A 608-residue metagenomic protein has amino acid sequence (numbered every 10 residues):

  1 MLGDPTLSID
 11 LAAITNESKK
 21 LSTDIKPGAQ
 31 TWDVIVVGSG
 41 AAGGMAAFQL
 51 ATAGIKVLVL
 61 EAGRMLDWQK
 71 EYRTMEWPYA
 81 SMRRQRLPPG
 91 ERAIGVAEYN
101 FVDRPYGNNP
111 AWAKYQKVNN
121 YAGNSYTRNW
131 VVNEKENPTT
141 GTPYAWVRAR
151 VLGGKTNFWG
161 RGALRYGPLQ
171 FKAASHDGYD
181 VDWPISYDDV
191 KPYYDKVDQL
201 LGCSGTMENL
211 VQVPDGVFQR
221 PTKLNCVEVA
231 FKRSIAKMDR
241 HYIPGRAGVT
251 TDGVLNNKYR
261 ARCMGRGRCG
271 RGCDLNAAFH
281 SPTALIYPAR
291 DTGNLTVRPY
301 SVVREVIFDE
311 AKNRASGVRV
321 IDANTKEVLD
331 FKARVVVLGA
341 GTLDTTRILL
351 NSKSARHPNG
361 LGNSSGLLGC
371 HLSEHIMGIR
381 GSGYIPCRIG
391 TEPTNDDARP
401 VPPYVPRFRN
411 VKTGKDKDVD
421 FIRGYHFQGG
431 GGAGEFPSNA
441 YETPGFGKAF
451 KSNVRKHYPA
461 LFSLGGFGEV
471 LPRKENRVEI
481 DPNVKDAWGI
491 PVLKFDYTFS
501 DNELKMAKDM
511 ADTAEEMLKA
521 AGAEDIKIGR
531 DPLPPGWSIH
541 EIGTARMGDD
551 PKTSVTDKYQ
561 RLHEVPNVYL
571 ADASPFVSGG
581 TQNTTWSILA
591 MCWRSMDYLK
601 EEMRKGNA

Functional and structural regions predicted by a protein language model:
M1-V34, T52-A53, D67-R84, R92 (+2 more regions): Extreme N-terminal leader/targeting segments of oxidoreductases
L2-S8, R83-A145, R150-V151, K155-Q170 (+2 more regions): Conserved redox-cofactor binding core of oxidoreductases
P5, D10, Q116-R148, L152-K155 (+6 more regions): FAD cofactor-binding and catalytic pocket of flavoenzymes
D10, T31, N133, P244-G248 (+8 more regions): A glycine-rich dinucleotide-binding beta-alpha-beta segment and adjacent secondary-structure elements that constitute
V34-V59: N-terminal Rossmann-like FAD-binding beta1-loop-alpha1 element of flavoenzymes
T52, K56, G63-R86, T292 (+6 more regions): Glycine-rich loop(s) and the adjacent beta-strand/alpha-helix scaffold that form part
W68-E71, S204-G216, E524-L533, K605-A608: Short, glycine/acidic-rich hinge or "gate" loops at secondary-structure transitions that mediate conformational
V181, N257-R260, C273-H280, E310 (+6 more regions): Alpha-helix capping and helix-loop boundary segments enriched in small/acidic/polar residues
